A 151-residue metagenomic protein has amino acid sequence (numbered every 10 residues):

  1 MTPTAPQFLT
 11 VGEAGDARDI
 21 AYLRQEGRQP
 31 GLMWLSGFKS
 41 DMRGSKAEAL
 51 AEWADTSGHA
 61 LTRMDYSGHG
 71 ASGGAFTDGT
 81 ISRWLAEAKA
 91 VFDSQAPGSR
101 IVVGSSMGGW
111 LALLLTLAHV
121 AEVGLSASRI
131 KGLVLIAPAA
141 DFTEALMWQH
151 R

Functional and structural regions predicted by a protein language model:
M1-G27: N-terminal cap/lid segment of alpha/beta-hydrolase-fold proteins
A5-G12, S126-R151: The alpha/beta-hydrolase serine catalytic core
Q29-G37: Short beta-strand element of the alpha/beta-hydrolase
F38-A51: The serine-hydrolase catalytic nucleophile loop
A49-G73: Conserved alpha/beta-hydrolase
G70-Q95: Catalytic nucleophile-loop/oxyanion-hole region of alpha/beta-hydrolase and closely related hydrolase-like folds
V102-G104, I136: Short beta-strand immediately N-terminal to the catalytic nucleophile in serine-hydrolase-like folds
G104-A112: Gly/Ala-rich beta-loop-alpha elbow adjacent to hydrolase catalytic centers
